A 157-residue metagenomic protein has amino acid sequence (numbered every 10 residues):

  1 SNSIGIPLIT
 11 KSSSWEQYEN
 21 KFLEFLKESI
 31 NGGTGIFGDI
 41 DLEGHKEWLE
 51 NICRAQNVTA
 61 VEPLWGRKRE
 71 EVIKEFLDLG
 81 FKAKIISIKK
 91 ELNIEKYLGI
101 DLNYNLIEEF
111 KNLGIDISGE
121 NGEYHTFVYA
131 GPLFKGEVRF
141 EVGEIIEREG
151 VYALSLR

Functional and structural regions predicted by a protein language model:
N2-R157: Nucleotide-activated chemistry modules centered on ATP-dependent adenylation/adenylyltransferase
